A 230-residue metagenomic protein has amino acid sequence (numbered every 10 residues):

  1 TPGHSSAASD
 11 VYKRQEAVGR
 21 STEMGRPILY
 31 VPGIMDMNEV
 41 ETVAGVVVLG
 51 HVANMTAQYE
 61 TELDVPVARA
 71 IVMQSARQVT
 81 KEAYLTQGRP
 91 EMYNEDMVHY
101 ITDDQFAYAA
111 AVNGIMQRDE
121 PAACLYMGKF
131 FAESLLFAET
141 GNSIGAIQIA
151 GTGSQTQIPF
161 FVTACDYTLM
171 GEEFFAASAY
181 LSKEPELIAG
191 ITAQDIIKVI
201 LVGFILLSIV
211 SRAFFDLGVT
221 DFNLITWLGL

Functional and structural regions predicted by a protein language model:
T1-A8, Y12: Single conserved hydrophobic/aromatic residue that forms the stacking wall/gate of nucleotide- or nucleobase-binding
Q15-N54, Q58-Y59: Acidic, Ser/Thr-rich low-complexity segments on the non-lumenal side of membrane proteins
T42-V48, L135-I144: Short Gly/Thr/Asp-enriched flexible loops that form oxyanion-binding sites at enzyme active sites
M55-A57, T61-A109: Long, charge-dense
M55-T56, I144-V162: Short, acidic/small-residue loops that bind anionic groups at enzyme active sites
Y59, I71-Q74, A132-E133, S154-P159: Short gly/pro/ser/thr-enriched loop/turn and capping motifs at secondary-structure boundaries
I101-G141: Soluble extracytoplasmic domains of inner/organellar membrane proteins
T156, V162-L230: C-terminal functional extensions of proteins
